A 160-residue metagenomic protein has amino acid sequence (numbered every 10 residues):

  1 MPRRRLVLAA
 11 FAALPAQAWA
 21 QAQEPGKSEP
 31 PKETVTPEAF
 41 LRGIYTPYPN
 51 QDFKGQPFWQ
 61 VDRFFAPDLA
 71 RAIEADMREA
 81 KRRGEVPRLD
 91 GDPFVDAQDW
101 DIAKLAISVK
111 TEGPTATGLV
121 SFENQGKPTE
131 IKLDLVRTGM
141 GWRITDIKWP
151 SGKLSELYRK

Functional and structural regions predicted by a protein language model:
R3-L8: N-terminal export leaders
A9-A13: Sec-dependent N-terminal signal peptides
P15-Q17: N-terminal signal peptide c-region/cleavage motif recognized by signal peptidases
A20-P57: Short, low-complexity N-terminal intrinsically disordered segments enriched in polar/charged residues
G43, P47-Q51, F64-D68, A72 (+2 more regions): Structured segments of extracytoplasmic/periplasmic soluble domains in secreted or envelope-associated proteins
A66, A70-K127: Surface-exposed, charged secondary-structure patches
T111-T115, L119, N124-E130, T138 (+1 more regions): Low-complexity, intrinsically disordered terminal/linker segments enriched in charged and Gly/Pro repeats
